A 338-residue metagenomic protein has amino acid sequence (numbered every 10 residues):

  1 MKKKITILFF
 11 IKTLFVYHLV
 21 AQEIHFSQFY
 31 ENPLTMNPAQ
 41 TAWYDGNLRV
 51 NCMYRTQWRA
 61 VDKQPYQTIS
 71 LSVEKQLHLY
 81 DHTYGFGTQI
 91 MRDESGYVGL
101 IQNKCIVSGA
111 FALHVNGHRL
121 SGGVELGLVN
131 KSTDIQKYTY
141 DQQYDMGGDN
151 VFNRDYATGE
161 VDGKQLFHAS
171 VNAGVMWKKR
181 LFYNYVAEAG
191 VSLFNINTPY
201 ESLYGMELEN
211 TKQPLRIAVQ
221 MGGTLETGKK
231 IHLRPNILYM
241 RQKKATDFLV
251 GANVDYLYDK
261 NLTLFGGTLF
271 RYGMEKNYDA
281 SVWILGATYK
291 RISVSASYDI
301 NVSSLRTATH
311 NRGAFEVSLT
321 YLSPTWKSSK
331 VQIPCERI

Functional and structural regions predicted by a protein language model:
M1, A21-Q22: Absolute protein N-terminus
M1-I5, V115: Positively charged n-region of N-terminal signal peptides that target proteins for export
M1-K2, F10, T35: Generic N-terminal leader/processing signal
L8-F9, L19: Cleavable N-terminal signal peptides
F15-A21: Sec/Tat signal peptide C-region and signal peptidase I cleavage site
Q22-I338: Subset of outer-membrane beta-barrel
